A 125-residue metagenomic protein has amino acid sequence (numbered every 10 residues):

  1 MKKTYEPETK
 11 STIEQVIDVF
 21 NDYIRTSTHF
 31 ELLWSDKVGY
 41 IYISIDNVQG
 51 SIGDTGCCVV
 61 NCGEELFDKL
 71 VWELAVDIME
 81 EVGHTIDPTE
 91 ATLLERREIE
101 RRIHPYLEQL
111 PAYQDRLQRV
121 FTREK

Functional and structural regions predicted by a protein language model:
M1-E31, L110, L117-R123: Negatively charged, low-complexity tracts enriched in Asp/Glu with abundant Ser/Thr
K2-K3, K10, K37, K69 (+2 more regions): Context-gated lysine
H29-P105: Acidic, low-complexity, intrinsically disordered interaction modules
L94-K125: Acidic, proline/glycine-rich low-complexity IDRs
